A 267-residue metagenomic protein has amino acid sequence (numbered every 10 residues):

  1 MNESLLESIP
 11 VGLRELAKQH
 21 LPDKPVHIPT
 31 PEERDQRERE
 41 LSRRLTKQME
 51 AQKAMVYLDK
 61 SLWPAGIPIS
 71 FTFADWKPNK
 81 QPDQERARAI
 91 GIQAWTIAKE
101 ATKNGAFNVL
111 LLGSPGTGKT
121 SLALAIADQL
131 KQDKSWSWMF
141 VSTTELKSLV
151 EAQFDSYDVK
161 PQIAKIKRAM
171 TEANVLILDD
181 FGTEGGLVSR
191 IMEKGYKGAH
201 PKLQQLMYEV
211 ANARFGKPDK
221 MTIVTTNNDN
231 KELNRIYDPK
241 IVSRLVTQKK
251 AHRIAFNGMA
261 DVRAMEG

Functional and structural regions predicted by a protein language model:
M1-A89, V262-G267: A short, basic N-terminal segment
K77-V109: Pre-Walker A (pre-P-loop) alpha-helix and adjacent loop at the N terminus of AAA/AAA+ ATPase modules, a conserved
R88-G91, A127, K131-E172: Short glycine-rich substrate-engagement loop in P-loop NTPases that contacts/grips substrate
T96-A101, Q153-L176, F181-E184, Q205-A213: Conserved alpha-helical scaffold flanking the Walker A/P-loop in AAA+ ATPase domains
T102-N104, Q132-D133, R168-T171, N212-P218 (+1 more regions): Conserved catalytic network of the ASCE P-loop NTPase/AAA+ motor domain
G105-L124: Walker A/P-loop nucleotide-binding motif
W136-S137, E172-V175, K217-V224: Loop/turn-to-beta-strand initiation segments
Q153, F181-G267: Replace "adjacent to P-loop NTPase cores in ATP/GTP-dependent enzymes" with "adjacent to NTP-binding cores
